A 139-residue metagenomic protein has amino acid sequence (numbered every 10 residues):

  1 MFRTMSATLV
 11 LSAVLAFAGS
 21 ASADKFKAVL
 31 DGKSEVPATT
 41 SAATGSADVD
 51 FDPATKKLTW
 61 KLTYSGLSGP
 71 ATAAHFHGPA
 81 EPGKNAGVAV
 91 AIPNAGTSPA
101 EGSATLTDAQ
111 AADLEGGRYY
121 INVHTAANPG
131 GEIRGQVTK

Functional and structural regions predicted by a protein language model:
M1-L9: Bacterial N-terminal signal peptides that target proteins for export
F2, F17-A74, G78-K139: Metal-centered catalytic cores of metalloenzymes
T8-A16: Bacterial N-terminal signal peptides
